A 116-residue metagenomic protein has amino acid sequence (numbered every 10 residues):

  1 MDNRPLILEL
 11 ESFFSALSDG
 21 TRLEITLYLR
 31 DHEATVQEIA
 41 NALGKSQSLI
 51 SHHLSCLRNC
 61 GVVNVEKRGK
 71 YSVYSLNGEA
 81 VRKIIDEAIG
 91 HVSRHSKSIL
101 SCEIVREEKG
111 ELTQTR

Functional and structural regions predicted by a protein language model:
M1-P5, E9, A80-R116: Amphipathic alpha-helical dimerization/coiled-coil segments that flank or bridge DNA-binding/regulatory modules
N3-R4, A42-L43, G61-V65: Alpha-helical interaction segments
P5-S48, Y71-V81: N-terminal helix-turn-helix DNA-binding core of bacterial DNA-binding proteins
G20, L57, E87, H91: Solvent-exposed, charged/polar functional surfaces in cytosolic regulatory/catalytic domains
L27-D31, V62, E87: Hydrophobic alpha-helical membrane-insertion segments
N41, H52, R58-N59: Alpha-helical residues within the helix-turn-helix
S48-L49, L54, K67: Recognition helix of helix-turn-helix DNA-binding domains
R58-R68, S75: Beta-hairpin "wing" of winged helix-turn-helix
